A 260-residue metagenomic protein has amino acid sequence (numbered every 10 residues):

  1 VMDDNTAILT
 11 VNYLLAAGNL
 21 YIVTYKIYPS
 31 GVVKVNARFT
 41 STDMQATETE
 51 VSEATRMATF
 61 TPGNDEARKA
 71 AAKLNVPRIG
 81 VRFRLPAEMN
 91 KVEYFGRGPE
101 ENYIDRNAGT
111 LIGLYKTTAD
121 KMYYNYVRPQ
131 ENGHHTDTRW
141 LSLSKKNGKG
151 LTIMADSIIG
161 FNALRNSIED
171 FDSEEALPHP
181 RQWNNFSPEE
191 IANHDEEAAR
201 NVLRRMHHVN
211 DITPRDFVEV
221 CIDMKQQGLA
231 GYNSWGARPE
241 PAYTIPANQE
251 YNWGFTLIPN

Functional and structural regions predicted by a protein language model:
V1-N260: Beta-strand/loop-rich accessory regions of lumenal/periplasmic or secreted enzymes, predominantly carbohydrate-active
